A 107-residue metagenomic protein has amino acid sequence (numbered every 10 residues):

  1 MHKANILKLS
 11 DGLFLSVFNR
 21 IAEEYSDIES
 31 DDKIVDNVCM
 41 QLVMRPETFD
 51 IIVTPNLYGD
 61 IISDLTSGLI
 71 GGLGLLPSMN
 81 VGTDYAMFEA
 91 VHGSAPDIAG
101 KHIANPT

Functional and structural regions predicted by a protein language model:
M1-D36, T48-I51: Glycine-rich phosphate/diphosphate-binding loop of Rossmann-like nucleotide-binding domains
H2, S26, N37, L57 (+1 more regions): Generic preference for well-ordered secondary structure
C39-Q41: Beta-rich nucleic-acid/ligand-interaction surfaces
V43-T107: Glycine-rich phosphate/nucleotide-binding loop
